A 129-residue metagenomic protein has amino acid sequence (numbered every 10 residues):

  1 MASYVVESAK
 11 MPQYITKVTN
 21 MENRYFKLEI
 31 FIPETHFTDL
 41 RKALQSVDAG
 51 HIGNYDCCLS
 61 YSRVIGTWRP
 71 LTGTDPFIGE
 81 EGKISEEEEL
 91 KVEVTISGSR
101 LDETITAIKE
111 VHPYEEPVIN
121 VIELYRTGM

Functional and structural regions predicted by a protein language model:
M1-M129: Hydrophobic structural segments
